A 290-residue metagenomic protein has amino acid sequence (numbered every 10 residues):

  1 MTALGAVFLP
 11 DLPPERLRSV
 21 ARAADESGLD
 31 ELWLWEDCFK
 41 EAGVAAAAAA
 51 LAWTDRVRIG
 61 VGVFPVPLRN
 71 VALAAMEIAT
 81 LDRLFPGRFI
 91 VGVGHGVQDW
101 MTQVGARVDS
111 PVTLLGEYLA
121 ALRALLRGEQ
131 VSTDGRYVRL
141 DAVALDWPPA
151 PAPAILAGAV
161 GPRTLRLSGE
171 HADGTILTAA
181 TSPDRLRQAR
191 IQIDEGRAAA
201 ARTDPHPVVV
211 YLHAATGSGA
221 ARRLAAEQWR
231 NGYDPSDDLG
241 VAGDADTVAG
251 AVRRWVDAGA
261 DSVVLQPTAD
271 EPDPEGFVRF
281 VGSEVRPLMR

Functional and structural regions predicted by a protein language model:
M1-R290: Active-site-adjacent structural elements that line small-molecule/cofactor binding pockets in enzymes
